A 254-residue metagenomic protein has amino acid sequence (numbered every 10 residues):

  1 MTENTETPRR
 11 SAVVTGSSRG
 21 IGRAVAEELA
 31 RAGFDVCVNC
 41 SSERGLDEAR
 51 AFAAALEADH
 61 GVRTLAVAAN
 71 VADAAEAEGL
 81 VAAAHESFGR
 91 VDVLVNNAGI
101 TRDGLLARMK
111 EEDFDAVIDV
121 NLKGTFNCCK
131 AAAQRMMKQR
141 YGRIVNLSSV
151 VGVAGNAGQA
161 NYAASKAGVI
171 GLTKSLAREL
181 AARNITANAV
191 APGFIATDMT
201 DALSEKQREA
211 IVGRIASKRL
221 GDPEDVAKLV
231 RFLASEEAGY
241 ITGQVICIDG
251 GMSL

Functional and structural regions predicted by a protein language model:
S18-G20: Conserved glycine-rich cofactor-binding loop
A32-A51: Conserved glycine-rich Rossmann-like NAD(P)H-binding loop of the short-chain dehydrogenase/reductase
F88, C129, M137, Y141 (+3 more regions): C-terminal substrate-recognition "lid" of short-chain dehydrogenase/reductases
L105-L106, K110-I118, T200, I211: Substrate-binding pocket helix/loop in short-chain dehydrogenase/reductase
C129, S165, T173: Active-site helix of classical SDR
Q134, R178-A182, G239: Alpha-helical segment proximal to the catalytic Tyr-Lys
S149: Residue(s) in the substrate-gating loop at a strand-loop-helix junction that position the organic substrate next
